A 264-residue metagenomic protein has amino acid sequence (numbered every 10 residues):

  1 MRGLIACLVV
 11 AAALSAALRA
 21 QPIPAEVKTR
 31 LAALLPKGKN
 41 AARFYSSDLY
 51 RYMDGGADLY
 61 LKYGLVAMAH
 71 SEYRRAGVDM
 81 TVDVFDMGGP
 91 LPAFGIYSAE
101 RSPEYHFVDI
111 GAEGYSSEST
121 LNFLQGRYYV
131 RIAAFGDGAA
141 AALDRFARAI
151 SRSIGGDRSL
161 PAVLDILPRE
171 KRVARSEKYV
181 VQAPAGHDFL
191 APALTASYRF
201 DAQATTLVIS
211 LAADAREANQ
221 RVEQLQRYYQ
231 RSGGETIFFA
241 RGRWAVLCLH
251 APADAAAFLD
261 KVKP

Functional and structural regions predicted by a protein language model:
I5-V10, A16-P264: Soluble, non-membrane globular domain cores that form compact, hydrophobic packing and curved binding surfaces
